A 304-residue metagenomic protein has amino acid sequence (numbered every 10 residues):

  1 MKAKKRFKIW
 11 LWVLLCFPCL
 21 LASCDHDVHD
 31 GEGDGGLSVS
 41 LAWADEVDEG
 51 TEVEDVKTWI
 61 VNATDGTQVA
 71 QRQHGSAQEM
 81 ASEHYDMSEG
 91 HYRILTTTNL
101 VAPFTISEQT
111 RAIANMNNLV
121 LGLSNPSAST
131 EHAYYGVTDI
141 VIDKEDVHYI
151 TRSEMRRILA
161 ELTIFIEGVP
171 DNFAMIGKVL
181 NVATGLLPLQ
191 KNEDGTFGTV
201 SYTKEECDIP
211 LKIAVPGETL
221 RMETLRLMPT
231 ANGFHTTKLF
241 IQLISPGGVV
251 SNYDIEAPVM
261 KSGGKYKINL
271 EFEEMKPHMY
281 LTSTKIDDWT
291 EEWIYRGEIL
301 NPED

Functional and structural regions predicted by a protein language model:
K2, D25-D34, E274-D304: Intrinsically disordered, low-complexity repeat and linker tracts
K2-L11: Bacterial N-terminal signal peptides that target proteins for export
L20-S23: C-terminal motif of bacterial Sec signal peptides marking the signal peptidase cleavage site
H29-E46, M155-E167: A short, Gly/Thr-enriched small/hydrophobic beta-strand-prone motif that recurs across taxa
E54-Q109, A174-S262, E298-D304: Tryptophan-paired
S76-A77, A102-Y149, G247-M275: Structured interaction patches on ligand/partner-binding surfaces of diverse proteins
A81-E83, Y149-S153: Short strand-edge motifs at loop-to-beta-strand transitions and within beta-strands of extracellular beta-rich domains
R152-L159, L227-N232: Conserved "repeat-terminator" motif of extracellular CCP/Sushi domains
